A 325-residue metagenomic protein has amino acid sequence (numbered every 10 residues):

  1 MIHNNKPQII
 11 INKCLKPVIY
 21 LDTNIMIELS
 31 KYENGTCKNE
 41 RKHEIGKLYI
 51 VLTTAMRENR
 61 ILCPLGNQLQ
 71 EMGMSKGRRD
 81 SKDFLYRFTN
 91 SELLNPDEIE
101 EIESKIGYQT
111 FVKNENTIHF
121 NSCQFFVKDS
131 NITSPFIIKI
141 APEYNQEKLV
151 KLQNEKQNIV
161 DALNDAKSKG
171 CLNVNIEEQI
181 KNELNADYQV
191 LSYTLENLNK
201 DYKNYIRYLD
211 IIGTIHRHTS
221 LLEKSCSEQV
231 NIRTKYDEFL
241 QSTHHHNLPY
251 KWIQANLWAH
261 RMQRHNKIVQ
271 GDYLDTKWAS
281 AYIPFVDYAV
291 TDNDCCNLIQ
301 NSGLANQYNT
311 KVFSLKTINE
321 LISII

Functional and structural regions predicted by a protein language model:
M1, I10-I11, L15-I19, K31 (+2 more regions): Extended charged low-complexity segments that act as oligomerization/scaffolding linkers
M1, N5-I10, L15, L48-L52 (+3 more regions): Long, positively charged, glycine-interspersed low-complexity recognition regions
I2-E40, E177-L195, Y202, N247-I253: Metal-dependent nucleic-acid phosphoesterase active-site entry motif
D22-T23, L69, D275, A279: Short runs of predominantly hydrophobic/aromatic residues within well-ordered alpha helices that form helix-helix
I25-I27, Q68-E71, C295-N297: Short, solvent-exposed loop/turn segments at secondary-structure junctions
L29-E33, G73-K76, I215, S225 (+1 more regions): Generic structural signal for hydrophobic core residues of well-folded globular domains
R87-K224: Non-catalytic, alpha-helical, charged scaffold/linker segments that couple or flank catalytic or architectural cores
Y193-T276: Long, positively charged binding patches that form subdomain-scale interaction surfaces for polyanionic ligands
